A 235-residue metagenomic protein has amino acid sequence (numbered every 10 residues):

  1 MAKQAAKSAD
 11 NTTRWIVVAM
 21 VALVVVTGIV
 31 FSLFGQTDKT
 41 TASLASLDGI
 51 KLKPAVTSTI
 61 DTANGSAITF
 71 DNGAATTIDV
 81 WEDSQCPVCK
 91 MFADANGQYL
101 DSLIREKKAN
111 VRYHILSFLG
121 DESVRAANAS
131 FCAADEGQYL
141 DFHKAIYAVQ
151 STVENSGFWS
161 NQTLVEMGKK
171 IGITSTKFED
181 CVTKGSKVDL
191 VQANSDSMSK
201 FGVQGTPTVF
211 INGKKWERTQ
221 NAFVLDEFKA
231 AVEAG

Functional and structural regions predicted by a protein language model:
M1-D48, K169-G235: C-terminal cap of thioredoxin/glutaredoxin-like
S43-N64: Short extracytoplasmic/periplasmic juxtamembrane "stem" segments immediately C-terminal to an N-terminal membrane anchor
S58-T76: A short beta-strand-turn-helix
A63-A67, N96-Q98, S195-S197: A generic local structural motif
N72, I104-E106, E122, K200-Q204: Extracellular/periplasmic catalytic domains that process cell-envelope and extracellular macromolecules
D79-S84, K90-T163: Structural alpha/beta surface segment adjacent to cysteine/selenocysteine redox centers across thiol/disulfide enzymes
F131-A134, H143-A148, T152-A193, S197: Folded interaction domains in cell-surface recognition and envelope-stress signaling
